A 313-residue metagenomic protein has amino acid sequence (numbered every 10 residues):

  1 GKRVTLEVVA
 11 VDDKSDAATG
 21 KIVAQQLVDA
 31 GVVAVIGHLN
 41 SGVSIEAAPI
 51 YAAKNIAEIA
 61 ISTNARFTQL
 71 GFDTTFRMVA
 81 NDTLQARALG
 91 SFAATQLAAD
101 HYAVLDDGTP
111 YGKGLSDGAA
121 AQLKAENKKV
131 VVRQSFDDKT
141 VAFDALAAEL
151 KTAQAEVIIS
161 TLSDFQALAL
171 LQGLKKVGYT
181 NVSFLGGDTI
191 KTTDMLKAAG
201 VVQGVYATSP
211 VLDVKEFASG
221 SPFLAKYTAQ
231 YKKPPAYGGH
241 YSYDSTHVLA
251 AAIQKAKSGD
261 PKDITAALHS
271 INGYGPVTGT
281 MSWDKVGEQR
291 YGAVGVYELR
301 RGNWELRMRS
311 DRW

Functional and structural regions predicted by a protein language model:
G1-V8, A125-K128: Signal peptide-proximal N-terminal region of secreted/periplasmic/extracellular or secretory-lumen proteins
R3-L6, G37, V104-D107, P234-H240 (+1 more regions): Surface-exposed patches in mature extracellular/periplasmic domains of secreted proteins
V8, V35, E58, A93 (+10 more regions): Residue-level signal for nonpolar/aromatic packing positions in well-ordered secondary structure
A10, K14-V33, S91-T95, V141-Q154: Short, well-structured alpha-helical segments in soluble
V32-Q134, V182-Y206, V214: Extracytoplasmic ligand/sensor domains, especially the bilobed periplasmic-binding protein
S41-A52, A145, A153-V177: Hydrophobic alpha-helical
L171-Y243, Q254-K257, R300-R312: Extracellular/periplasmic periplasmic-binding protein-like sensory domains
A229-G239, A250-N303: Segments of small-molecule ligand-sensing domains
